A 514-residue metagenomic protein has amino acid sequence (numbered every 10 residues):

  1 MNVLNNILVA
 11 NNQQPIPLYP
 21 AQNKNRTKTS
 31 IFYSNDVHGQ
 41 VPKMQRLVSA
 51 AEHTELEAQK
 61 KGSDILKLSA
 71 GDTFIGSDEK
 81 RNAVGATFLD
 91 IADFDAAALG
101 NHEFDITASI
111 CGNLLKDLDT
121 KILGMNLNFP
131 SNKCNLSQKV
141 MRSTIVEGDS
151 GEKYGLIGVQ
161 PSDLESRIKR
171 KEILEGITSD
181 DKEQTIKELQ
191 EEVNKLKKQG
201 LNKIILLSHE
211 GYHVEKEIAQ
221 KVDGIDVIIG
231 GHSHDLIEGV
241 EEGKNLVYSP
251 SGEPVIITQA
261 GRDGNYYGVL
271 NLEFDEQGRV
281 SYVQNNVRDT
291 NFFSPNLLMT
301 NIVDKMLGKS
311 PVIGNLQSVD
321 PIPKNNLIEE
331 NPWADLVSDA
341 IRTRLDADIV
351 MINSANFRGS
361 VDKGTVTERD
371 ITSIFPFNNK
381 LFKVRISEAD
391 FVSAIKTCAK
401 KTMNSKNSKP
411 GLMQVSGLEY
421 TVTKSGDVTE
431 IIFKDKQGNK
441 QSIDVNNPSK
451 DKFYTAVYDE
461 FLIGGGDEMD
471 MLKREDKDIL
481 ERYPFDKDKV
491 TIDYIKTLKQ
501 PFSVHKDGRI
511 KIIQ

Functional and structural regions predicted by a protein language model:
M1-N2, F94: Short intrinsically disordered, low-complexity coil segments enriched in acidic
V3-I7: Intrinsically disordered, serine/threonine/proline-rich low-complexity segments
L8, N12, L18-F292, I328-W333 (+4 more regions): Acidic, metal/ion-coordinating pockets
P17-L18, S387: Short amphipathic alpha-helical "recognition" segments used for binding
T27-K28, S34-Q40, A260-Q514: Catalytic centers of hydrolytic enzymes
